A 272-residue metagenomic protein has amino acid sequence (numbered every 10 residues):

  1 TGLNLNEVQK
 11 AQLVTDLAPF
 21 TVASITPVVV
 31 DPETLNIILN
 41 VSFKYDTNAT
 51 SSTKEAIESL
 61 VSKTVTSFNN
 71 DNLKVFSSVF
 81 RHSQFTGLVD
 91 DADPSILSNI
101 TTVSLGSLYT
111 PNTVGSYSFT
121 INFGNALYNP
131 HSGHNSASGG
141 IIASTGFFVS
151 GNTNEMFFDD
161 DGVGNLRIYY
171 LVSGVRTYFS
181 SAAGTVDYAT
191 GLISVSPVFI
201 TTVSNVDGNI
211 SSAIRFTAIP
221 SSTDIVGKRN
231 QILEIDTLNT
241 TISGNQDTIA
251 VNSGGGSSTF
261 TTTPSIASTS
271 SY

Functional and structural regions predicted by a protein language model:
T1-N72, F76: Carbohydrate-recognition loop of C-type lectin domains
G2-L3, T47-S51, N72, D91 (+4 more regions): Short beta-strands and strand-coil junctions in structured, solvent-facing domains, enriched
V29-V30, E55-G140: An aromatic-glycine-centered, glycine-rich loop/turn in mixed alpha/beta architecture
L35-L39, N99, G115-Y117, I210-I214: Residues at beta-strand starts and edge strands
Y45-T47, N125, A218-S222: Beta-strand elements of well-folded, non-transmembrane domains
H134-F179: Structural flexibility/helix-modulation signal
V163-G164, L171-Y272: Surface-exposed interaction regions enriched in Ser/Thr/Asp/Glu that occur as long low-complexity tracts or repetitive
